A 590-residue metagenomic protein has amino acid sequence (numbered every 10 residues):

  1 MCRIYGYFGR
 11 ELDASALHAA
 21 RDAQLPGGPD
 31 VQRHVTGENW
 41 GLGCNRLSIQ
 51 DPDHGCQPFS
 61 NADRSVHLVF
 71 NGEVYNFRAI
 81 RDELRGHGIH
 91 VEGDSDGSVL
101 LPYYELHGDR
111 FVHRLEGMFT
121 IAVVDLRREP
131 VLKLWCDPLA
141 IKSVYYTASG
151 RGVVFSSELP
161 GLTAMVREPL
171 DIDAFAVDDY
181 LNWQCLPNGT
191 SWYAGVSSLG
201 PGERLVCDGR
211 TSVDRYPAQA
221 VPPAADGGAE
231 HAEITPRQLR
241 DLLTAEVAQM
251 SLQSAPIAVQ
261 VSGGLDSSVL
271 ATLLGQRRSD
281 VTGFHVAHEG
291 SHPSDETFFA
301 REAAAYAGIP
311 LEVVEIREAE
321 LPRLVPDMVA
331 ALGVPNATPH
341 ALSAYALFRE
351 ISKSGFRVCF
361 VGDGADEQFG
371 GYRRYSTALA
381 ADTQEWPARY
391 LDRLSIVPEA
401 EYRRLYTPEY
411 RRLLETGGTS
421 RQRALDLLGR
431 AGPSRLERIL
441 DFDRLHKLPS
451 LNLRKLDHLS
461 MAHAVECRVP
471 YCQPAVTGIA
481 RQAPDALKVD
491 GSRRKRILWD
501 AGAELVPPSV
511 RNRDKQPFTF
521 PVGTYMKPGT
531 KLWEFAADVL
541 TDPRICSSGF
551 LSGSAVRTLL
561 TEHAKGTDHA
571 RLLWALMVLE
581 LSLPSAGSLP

Functional and structural regions predicted by a protein language model:
M1, A19, A164, G195-P201 (+3 more regions): Adenosyl-5′-phosphate
M1-G333, A344, A503-E504, P508-R513 (+4 more regions): Cysteine-centered catalytic environments shared across enzyme families
L252-S254, I351-G355: Glycine-rich phosphate-binding loop signature in dinucleotide/nucleotide-binding domains
P326-A330, K353, R374-T377, Y525-P528: Short low-complexity, flexible loop/linker segments enriched in glycine and/or proline with clustered acidic
V334-H340: Short, flexible loop segments at the rims of nucleotide/cofactor-binding pockets, characterized by
F356-Y372: Short acidic/histidine-rich active-site segments
Q368-L394: A mobile, often basic/glycine-rich helix-loop segment that functions as the active-site lid/recognition loop
